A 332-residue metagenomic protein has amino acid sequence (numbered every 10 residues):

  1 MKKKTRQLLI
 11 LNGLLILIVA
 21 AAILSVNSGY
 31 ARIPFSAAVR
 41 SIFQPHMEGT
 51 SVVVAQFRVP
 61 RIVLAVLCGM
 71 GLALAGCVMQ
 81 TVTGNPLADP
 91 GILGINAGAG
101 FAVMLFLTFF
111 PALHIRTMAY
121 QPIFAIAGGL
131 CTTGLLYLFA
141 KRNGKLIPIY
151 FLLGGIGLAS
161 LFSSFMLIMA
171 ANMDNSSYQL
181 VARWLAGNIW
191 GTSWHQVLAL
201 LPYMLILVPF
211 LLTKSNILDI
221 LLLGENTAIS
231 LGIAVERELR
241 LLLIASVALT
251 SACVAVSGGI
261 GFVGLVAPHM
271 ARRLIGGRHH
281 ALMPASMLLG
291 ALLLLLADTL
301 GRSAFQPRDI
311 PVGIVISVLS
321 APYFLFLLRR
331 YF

Functional and structural regions predicted by a protein language model:
M1-F332: Alpha-helical transmembrane segments in inner-membrane proteins
